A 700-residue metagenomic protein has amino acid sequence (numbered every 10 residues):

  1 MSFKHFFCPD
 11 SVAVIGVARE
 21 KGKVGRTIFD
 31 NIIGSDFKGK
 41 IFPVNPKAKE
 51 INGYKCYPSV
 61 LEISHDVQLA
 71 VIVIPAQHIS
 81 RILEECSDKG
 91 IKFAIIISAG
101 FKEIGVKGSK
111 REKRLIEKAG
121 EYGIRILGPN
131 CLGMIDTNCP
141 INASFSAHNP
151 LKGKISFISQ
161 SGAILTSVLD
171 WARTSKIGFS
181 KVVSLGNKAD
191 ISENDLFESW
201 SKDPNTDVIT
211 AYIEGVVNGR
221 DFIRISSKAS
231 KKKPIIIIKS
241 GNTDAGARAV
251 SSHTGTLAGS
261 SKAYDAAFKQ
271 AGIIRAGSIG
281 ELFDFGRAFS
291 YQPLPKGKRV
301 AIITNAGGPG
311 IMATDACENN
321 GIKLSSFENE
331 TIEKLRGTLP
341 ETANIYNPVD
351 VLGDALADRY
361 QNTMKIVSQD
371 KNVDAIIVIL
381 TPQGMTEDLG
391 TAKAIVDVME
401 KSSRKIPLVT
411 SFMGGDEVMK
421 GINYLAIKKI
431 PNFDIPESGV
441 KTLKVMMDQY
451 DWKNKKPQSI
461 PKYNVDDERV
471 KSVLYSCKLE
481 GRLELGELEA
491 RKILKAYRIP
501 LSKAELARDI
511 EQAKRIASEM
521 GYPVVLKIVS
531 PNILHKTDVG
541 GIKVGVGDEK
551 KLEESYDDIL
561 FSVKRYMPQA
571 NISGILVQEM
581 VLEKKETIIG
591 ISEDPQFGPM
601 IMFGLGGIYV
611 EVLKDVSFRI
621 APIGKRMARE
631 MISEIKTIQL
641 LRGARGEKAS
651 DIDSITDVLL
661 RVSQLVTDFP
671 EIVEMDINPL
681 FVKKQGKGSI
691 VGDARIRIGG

Functional and structural regions predicted by a protein language model:
M1-G700: Catalytic-core regions of core metabolic enzymes, especially those transforming organic acids/acyl-group intermediates
